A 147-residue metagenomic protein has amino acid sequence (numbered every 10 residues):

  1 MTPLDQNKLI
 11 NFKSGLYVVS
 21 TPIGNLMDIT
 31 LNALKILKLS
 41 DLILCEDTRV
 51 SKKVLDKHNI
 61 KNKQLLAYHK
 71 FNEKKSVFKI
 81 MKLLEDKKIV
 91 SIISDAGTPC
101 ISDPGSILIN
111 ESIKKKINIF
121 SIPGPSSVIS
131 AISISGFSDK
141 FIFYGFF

Functional and structural regions predicted by a protein language model:
T2-K70: Glycine-rich, flexible N-terminal cofactor/catalytic loop recognition
K8-L9, V77-D86: Short amphipathic alpha-helix with an adjacent loop that forms part of the alpha/beta core around
S14-L16, K87-S91: Loop/turn-to-beta-strand initiation segments
I23-L26, D95-P99: Short glycine-rich anion-binding loops that position phosphate/pyrophosphate groups of nucleotides and phosphorylated
E46, Y68, I93-D95, F120-I122: Structural motif
L66-K74, F146-F147: Conserved helicase motor
N72, A96-P104: Acidic, metal-coordinating catalytic cores used for nucleic-acid/nucleotide bond scission and strand-transfer chemistry
I107-F147: Class I SAM-dependent methyltransferase SAM-binding "motif I" and its flanking Rossmann-like core
